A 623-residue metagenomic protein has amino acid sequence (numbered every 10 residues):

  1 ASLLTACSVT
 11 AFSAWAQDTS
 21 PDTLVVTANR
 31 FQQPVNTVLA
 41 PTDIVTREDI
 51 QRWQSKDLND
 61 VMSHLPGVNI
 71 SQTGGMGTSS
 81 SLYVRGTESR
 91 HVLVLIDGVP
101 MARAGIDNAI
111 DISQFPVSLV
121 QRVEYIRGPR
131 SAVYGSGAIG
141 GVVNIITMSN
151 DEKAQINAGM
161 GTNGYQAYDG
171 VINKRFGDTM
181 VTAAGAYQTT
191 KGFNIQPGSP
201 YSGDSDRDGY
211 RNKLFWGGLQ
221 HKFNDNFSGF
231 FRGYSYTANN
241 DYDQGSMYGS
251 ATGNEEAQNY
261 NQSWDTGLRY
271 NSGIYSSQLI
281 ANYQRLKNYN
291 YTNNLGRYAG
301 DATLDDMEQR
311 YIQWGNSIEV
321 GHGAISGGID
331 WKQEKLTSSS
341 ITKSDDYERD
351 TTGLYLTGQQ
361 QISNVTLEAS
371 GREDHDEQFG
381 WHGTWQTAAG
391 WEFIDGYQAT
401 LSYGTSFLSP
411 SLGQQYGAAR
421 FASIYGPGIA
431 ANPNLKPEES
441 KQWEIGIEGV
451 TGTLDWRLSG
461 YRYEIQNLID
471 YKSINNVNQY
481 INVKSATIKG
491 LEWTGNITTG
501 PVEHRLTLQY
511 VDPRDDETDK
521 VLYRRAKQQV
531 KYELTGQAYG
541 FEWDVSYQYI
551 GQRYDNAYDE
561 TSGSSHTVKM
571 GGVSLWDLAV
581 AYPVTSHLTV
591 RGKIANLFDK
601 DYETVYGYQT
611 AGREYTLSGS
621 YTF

Functional and structural regions predicted by a protein language model:
Q17, S250-N271, D305-E308, Q378 (+6 more regions): Outer-membrane beta-barrel signature, preferentially recognizing the C-terminal barrel domain of Gram-negative
S20-W53, S81: N-terminal periplasmic "start-of-domain" segments of outer-membrane beta-barrel proteins
N59, S63-V99: Extracytoplasmic beta-strand/coil segments of soluble accessory domains associated with Gram-negative outer-membrane
P100-R127: Short acidic/polar hinge/loop motifs at secondary-structure boundaries that mediate gating or recognition
A132, N144, D151-K153, N157-G159 (+2 more regions): Periplasmic-side early beta-strands and strand-to-turn transitions of outer-membrane beta-barrels
H221-N224, S276, H322-S326, D330-I465 (+5 more regions): Structural signature of Gram-negative outer-membrane beta-barrels, strongest in the C-terminal barrel of TonB-dependent
Y270, G446-E448, A611-F623: Outer-membrane beta-barrel "beta-signal"
H322, Q360-L367, Y461-E464, I481-D559 (+3 more regions): Gram-negative outer-membrane beta-barrel transporters
